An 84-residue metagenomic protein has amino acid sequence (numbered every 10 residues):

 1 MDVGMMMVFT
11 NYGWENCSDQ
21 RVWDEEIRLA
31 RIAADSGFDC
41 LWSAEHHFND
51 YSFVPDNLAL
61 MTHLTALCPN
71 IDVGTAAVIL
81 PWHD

Functional and structural regions predicted by a protein language model:
M1-V73: N-terminal beta1-alpha1-beta2 module of alpha/beta enzyme domains
R21, W82-H83: Residue-level signal for the nucleotide or nucleotide-sugar donor/cofactor binding architecture
A76-W82: The substrate-binding groove and active-site-proximal loops of carbohydrate-active enzymes, especially glycoside
